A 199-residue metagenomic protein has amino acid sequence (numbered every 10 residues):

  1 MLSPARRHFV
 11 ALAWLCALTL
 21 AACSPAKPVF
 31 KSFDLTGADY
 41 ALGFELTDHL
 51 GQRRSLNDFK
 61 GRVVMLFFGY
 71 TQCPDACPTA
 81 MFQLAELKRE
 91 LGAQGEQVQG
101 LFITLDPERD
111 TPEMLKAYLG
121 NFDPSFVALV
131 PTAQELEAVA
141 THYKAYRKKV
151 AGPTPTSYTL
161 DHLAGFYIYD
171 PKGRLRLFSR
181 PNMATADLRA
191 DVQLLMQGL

Functional and structural regions predicted by a protein language model:
T19-A22: C-terminal motif of bacterial Sec signal peptides marking the signal peptidase cleavage site
S24-K27: Bacterial signal peptide processing site
F44-V64, K88: A short beta-strand-turn-helix
L56-P78, L84: Short active-site neighborhood of thiol/selenol oxidoreductases, capturing the structured segment around
R62-V63, T79-I103: Conserved helix-turn-beta segment immediately C-terminal to the redox Cys motif in thioredoxin-like folds
E96-D110, S125-Q134: Thiol-based oxidoreductase modules, predominantly thioredoxin-like and allied folds used for disulfide exchange
K116-L163: Short, internal strand/loop/helix patches that form the active-site neighborhood or redox-interaction surface
G152-L199: Thiol-/selenol-based redox modules, centered on thioredoxin-like and closely related oxidoreductase domains
